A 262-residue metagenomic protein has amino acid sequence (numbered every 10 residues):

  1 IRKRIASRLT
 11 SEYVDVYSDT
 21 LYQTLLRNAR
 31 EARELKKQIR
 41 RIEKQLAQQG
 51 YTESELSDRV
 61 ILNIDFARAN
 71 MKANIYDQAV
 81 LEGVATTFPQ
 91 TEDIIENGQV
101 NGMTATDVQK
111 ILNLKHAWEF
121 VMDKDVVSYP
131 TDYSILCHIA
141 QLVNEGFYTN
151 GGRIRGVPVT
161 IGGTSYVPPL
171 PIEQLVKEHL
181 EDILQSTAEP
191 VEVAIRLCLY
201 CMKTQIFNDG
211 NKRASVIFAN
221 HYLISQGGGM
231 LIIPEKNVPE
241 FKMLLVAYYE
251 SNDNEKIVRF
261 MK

Functional and structural regions predicted by a protein language model:
I1-I5: Basic, Lys/Arg-rich alpha-helical nucleic-acid-recognition elements, primarily the DNA-binding modules of transcription
A6-K262: FIC/Doc superfamily catalytic core
